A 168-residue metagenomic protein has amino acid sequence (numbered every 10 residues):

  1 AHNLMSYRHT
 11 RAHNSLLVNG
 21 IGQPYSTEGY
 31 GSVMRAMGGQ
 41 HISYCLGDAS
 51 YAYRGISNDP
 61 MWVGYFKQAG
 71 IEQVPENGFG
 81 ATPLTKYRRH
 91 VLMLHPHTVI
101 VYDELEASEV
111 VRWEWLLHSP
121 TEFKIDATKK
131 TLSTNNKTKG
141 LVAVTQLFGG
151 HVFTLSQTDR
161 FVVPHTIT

Functional and structural regions predicted by a protein language model:
H2-T168: CBM-like, beta-strand-rich accessory domains located in the C-terminal region of large, secreted polysaccharide-active
